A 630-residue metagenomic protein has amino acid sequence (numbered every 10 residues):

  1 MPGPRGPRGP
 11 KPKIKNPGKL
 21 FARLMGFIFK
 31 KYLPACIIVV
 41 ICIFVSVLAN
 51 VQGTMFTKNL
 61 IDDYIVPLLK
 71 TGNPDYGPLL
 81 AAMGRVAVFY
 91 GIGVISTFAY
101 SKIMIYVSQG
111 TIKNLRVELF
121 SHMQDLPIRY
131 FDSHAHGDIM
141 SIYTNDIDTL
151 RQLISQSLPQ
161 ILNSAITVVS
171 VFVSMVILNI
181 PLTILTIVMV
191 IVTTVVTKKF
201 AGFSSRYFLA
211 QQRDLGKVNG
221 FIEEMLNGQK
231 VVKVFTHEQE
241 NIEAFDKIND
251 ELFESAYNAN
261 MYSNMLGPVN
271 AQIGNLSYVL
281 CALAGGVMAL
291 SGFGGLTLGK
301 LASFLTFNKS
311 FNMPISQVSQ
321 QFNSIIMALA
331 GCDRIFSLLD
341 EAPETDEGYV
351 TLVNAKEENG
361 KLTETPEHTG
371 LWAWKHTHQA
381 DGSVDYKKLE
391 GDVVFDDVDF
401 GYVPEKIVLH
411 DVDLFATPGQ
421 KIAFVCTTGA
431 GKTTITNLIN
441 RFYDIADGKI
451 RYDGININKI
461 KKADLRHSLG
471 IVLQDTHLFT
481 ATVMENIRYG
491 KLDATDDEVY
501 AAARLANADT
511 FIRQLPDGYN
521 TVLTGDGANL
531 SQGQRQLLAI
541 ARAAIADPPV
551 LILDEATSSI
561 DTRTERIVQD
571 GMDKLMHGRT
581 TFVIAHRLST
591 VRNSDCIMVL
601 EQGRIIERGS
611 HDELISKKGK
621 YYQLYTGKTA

Functional and structural regions predicted by a protein language model:
M1-N50, I65-V86, Y100-M104, S108 (+8 more regions): Membrane-integrated ABC transporters
R5-P12, Q109, V117-T149, G220-A244 (+4 more regions): Short intracellular "coupling" helices and adjacent cytoplasmic loop segments at the cytosolic face of multi-pass
A22, I41, S96, Y100 (+5 more regions): Hydrophobic alpha-helical transmembrane segments of ABC transporter permease domains
K31, A35-L48, V86-F89, Q156-A210 (+2 more regions): Transmembrane helices of ABC transporter permease
L48, Q52, F89-S108, P159-I166 (+5 more regions): Alpha-helical transmembrane segments of multi-pass membrane proteins
P67, S174-V188, N258, Y262-D333 (+2 more regions): Helix-loop-helix
G72, A355-A630: ABC-type nucleotide-binding domain
I128-R129, N145-I154, L158, L162 (+5 more regions): An intracellular "coupling" helix at the cytosolic face of ABC transporter transmembrane type-1 domains
